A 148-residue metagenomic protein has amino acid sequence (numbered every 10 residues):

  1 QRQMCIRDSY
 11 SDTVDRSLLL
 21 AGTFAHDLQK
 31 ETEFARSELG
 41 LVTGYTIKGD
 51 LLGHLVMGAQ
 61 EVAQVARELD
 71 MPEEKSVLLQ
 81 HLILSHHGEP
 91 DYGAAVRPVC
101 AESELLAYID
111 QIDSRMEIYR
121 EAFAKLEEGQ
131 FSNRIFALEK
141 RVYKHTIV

Functional and structural regions predicted by a protein language model:
Q1-I6: Short, small-residue-biased leader/transition segments that mark boundaries at the very start of proteins
R7-V14: Secondary-structure boundary elements
V14, L19-T23, E33-I47, A66-E127: Histidine/acidic-rich helix-loop-helix segments that form or flank divalent-metal centers in metalloenzyme catalytic
F24, A107, G129, N133-F136 (+1 more regions): N-terminal intrinsically disordered, cationic/polar leader segments that include organellar targeting peptides
D27-K30: Glycine-rich, acidic and aromatic/proline-enriched surface loops and short helix-turn segments that act as binding
Y45-V56: Active-site metal-coordination segments of metallo-dependent hydrolases
V56-A63, Q80: An amphipathic alpha-helix signature
E121, E139-K140, H145-T146: Long, highly charged low-complexity segments enriched in Glu/Asp and Lys/Arg with interspersed Ser/Thr
